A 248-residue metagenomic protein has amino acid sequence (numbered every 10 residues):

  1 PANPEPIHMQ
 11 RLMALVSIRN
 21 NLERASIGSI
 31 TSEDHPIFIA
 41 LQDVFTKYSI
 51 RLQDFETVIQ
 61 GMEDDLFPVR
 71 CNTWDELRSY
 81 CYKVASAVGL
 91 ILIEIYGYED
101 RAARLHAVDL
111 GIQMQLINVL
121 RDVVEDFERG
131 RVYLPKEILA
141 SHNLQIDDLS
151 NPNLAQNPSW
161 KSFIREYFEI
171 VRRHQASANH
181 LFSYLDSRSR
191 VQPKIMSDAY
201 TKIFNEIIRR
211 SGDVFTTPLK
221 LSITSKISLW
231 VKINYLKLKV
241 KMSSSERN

Functional and structural regions predicted by a protein language model:
P1-Q113, L120, V124-N248: Catalytic cores of Mg2+-dependent Asp-rich isoprenoid enzymes
